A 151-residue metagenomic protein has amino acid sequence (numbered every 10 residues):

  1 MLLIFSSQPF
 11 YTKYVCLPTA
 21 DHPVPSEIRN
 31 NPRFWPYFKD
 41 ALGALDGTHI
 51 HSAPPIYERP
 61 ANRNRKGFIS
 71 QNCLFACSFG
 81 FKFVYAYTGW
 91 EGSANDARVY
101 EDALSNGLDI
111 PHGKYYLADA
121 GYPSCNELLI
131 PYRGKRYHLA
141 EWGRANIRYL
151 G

Functional and structural regions predicted by a protein language model:
M1-G151: Short, well-ordered secondary-structure "scaffold" segments embedded in the functional core of diverse domains
